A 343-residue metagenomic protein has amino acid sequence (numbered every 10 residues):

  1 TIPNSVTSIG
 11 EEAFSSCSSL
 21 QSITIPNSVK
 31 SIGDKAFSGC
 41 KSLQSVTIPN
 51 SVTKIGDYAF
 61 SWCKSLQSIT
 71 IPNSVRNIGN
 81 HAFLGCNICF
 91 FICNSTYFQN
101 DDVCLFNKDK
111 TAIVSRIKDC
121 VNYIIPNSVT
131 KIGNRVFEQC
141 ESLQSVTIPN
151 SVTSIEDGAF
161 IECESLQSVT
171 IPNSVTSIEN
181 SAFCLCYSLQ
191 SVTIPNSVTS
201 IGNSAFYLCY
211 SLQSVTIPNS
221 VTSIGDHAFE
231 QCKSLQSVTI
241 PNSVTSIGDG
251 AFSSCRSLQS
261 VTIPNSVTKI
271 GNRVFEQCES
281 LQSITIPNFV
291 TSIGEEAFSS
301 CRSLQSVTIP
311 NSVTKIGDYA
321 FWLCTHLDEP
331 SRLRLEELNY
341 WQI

Functional and structural regions predicted by a protein language model:
T1-S8, S18-S31, K41-K54, K64-N77 (+11 more regions): Structural signature of tandem-repeat unit edges
G10-A13, G33-A36, G56-S61, N80-A82 (+12 more regions): Consensus positions within tandem repeat domains that build extended binding/scaffold surfaces
